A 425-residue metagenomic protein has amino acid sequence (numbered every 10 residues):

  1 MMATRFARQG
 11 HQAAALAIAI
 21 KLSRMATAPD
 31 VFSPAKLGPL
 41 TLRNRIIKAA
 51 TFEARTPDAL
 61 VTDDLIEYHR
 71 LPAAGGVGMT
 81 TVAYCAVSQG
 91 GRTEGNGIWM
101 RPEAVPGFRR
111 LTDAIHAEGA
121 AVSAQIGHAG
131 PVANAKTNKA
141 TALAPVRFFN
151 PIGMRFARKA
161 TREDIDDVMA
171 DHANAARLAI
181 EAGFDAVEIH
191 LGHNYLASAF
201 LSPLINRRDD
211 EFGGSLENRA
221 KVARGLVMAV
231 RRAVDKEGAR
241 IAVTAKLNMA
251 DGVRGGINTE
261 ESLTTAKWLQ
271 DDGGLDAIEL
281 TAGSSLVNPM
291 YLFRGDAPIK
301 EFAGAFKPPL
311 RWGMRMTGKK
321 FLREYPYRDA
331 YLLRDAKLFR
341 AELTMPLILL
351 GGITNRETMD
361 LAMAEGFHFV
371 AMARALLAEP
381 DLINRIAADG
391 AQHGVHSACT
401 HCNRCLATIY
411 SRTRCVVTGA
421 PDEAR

Functional and structural regions predicted by a protein language model:
M1-R24: N-terminal amphipathic/basic-hydrophobic helices that include classical n-h-c signal peptides and signal-anchor
A19-R425: Flavin-dependent oxidoreductase catalytic cores
